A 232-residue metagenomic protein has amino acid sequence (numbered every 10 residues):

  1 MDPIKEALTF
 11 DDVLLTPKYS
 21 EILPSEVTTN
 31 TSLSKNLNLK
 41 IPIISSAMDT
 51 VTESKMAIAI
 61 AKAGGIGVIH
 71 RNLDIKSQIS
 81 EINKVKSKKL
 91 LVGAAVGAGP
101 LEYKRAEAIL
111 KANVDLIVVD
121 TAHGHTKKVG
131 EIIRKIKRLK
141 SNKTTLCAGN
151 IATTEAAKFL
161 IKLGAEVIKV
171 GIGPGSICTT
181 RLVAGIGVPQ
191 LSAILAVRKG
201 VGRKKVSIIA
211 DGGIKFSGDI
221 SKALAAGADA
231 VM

Functional and structural regions predicted by a protein language model:
M1-I43: An N-cap/entry alpha-helix motif that binds or orients negatively charged groups
D2-P3, A7, V13, V51-M232: Alpha/beta enzyme core
V27-S34, L39-I69: N-terminal cofactor/phosphate-binding cores enriched in small/glycine residues, especially glycine-rich loops such as
